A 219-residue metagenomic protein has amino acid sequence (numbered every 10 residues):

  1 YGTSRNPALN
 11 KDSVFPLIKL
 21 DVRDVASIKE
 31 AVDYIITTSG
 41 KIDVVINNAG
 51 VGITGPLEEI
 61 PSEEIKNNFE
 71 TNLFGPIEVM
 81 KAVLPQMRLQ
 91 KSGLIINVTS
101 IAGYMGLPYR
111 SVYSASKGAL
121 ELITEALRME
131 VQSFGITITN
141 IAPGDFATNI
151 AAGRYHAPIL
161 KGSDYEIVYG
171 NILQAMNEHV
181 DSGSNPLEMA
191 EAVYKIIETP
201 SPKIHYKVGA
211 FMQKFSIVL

Functional and structural regions predicted by a protein language model:
S13-A26: Rossmann-fold cofactor-recognition segment
P56-L57, E64-K66: Substrate-binding pocket helix/loop in short-chain dehydrogenase/reductase
E58, M105-S111: Active-site loop immediately N-terminal to the catalytic Tyr-X3-Lys motif of short-chain dehydrogenase/reductase
M80, S116-A119: Active-site helix of classical SDR
M80-K81, E125: A short, exposed helix-loop element centered on a Lys and neighboring polar residues
S100: Residue(s) in the substrate-gating loop at a strand-loop-helix junction that position the organic substrate next
Q132-H179: C-terminal beta-strand-loop-alpha-helix "lid" module of Rossmann-like NAD(P)-dependent dehydrogenases
